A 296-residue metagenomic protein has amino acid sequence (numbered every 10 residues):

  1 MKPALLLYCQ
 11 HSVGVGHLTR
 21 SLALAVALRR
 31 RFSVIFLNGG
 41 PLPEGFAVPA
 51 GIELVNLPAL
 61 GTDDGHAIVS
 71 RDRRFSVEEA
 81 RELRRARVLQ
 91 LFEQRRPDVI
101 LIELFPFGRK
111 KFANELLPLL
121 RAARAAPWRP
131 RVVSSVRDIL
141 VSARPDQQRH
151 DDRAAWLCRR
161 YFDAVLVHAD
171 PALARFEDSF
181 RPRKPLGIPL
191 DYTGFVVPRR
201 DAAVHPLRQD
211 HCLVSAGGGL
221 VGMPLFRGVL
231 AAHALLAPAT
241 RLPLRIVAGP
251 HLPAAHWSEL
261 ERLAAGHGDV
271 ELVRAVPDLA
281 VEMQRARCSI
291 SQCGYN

Functional and structural regions predicted by a protein language model:
K2-L5, C9-H11, R30-E79, L83-Q90 (+2 more regions): Conserved nucleotide-sugar phosphate-binding/catalytic loop shared by glycosyltransferases and other
A4, D98-V99, A164, H211 (+1 more regions): Structural motif
H17-L28: Short amphipathic alpha-helix
A25, F180-P182, F195-A286: Donor-nucleotide binding loops and adjacent catalytic segments primarily of GT-B fold Leloir glycosyltransferases
P41, P277-N296: A donor-sugar binding/catalytic signature common to diverse glycosyltransferases and related nucleotide-sugar
L89-R159: Conserved nucleotide-sugar donor-interacting segment of glycosyltransferase catalytic cores, predominantly GT-B
A126-R131, F162, I188, L242: A short helix->loop->beta-strand "cap" motif at the edges of active sites that frequently abuts
V136-P224, G249-A254: A nucleotide-sugar donor-handling region in carbohydrate enzymes
